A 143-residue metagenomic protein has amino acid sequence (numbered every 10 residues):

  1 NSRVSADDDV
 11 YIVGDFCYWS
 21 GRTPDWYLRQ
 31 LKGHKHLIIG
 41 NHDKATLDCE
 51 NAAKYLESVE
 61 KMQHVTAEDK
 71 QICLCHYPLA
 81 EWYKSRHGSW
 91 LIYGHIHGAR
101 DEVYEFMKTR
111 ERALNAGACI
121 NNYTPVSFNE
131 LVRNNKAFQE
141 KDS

Functional and structural regions predicted by a protein language model:
N1-M62: Core catalytic region of metal-dependent phosphoesterases/phosphodiesterases, especially metallo-beta-lactamase-like
A52-D142: Conserved beta-sheet core of the metallophosphoesterase superfamily
